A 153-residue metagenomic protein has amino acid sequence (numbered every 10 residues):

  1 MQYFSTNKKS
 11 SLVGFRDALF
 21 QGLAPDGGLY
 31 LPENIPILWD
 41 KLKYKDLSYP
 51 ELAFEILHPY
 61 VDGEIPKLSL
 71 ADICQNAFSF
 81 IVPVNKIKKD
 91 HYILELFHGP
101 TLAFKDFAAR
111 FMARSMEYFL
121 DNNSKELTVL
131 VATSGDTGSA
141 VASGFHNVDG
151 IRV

Functional and structural regions predicted by a protein language model:
M1-V153: PLP-dependent amino-acid enzyme catalytic core
